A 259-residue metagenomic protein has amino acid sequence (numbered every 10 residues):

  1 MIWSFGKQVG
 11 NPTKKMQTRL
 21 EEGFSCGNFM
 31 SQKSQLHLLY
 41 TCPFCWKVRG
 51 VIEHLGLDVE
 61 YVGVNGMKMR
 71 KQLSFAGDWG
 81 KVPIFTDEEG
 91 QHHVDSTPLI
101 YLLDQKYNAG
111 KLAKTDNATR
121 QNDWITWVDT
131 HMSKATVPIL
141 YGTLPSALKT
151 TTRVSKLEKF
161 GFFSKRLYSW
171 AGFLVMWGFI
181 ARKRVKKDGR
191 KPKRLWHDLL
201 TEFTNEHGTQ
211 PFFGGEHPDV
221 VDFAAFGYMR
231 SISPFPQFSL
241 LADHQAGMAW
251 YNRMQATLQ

Functional and structural regions predicted by a protein language model:
Q8, T18: Cationic, low-complexity basic patches in intrinsically disordered or flexible, solvent-exposed regions
C26-F162: GST-like domain detector, emphasizing the conserved glutathione-binding G-site in the N-terminal thioredoxin-like
P43-K47, P234, A246, W250: Conserved alpha-helical elements of sugar-nucleotide-dependent glycosyltransferases
I100, D104, N122-I125, D129 (+4 more regions): Non-transmembrane alpha-helical segments in soluble domains of secreted/periplasmic/extracellular proteins
S133-A246: GST-like fold's C-terminal all-alpha helical module
G247-Q259: C-terminal active-site "lid" helix and adjoining low-complexity regulatory extension at the edge of ATP-using catalytic
